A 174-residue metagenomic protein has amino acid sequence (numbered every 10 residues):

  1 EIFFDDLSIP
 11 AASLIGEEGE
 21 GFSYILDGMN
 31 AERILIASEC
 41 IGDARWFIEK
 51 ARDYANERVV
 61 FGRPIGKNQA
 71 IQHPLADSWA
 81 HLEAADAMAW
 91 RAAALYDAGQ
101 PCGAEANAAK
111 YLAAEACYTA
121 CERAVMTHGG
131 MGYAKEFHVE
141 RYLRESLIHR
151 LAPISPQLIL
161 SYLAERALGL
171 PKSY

Functional and structural regions predicted by a protein language model:
E1-L7, A11, E18-E20, D27-Y174: Alpha-helical interface subdomain recognition
